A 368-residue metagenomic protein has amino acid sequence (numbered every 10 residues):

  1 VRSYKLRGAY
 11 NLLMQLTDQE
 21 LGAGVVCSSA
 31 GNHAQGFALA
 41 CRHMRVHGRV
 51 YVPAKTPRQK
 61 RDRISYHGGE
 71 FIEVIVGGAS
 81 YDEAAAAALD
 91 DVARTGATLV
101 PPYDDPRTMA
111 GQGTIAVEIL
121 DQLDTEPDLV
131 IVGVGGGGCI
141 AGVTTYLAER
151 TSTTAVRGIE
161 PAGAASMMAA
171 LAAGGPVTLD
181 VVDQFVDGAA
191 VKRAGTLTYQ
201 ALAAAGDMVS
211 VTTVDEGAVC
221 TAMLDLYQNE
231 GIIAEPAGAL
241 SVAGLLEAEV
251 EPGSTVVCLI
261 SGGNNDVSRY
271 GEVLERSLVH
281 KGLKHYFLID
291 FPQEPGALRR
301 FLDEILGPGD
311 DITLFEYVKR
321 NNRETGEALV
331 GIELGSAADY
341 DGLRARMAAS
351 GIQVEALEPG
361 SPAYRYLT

Functional and structural regions predicted by a protein language model:
V1-T368: PLP-dependent amino-acid enzyme catalytic core
